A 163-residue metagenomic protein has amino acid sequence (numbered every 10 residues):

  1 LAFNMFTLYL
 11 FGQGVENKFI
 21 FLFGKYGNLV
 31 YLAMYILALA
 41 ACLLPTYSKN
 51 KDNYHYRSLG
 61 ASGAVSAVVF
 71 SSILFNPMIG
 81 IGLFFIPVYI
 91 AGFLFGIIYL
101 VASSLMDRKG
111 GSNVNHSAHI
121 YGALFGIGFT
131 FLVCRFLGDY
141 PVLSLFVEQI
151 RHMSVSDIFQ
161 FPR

Functional and structural regions predicted by a protein language model:
L1-R163: A detector for small-residue-rich transmembrane helices and their helix-helix packing motifs
